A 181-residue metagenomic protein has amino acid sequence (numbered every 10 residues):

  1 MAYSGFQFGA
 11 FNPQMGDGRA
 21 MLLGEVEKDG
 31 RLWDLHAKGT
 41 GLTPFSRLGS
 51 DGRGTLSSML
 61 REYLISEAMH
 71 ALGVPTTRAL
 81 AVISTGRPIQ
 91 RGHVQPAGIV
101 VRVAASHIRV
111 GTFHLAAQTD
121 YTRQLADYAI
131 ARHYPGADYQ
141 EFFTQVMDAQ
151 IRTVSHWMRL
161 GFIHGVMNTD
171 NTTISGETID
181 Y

Functional and structural regions predicted by a protein language model:
M1-A137, R152-T153, I174-E177: Conserved ATP-binding subdomain of kinase catalytic cores across diverse folds
K28, Q145-V146: Acidic/polar, glycine-anchored loop/turn motif associated with catalytic or activation segments that engage anionic
V94-A97, R159-H164, N168-Y181: Catalytic activation segment of kinase domains across protein kinase-like and atypical kinase folds
A137-T144: Membrane-interfacial amphipathic/re-entrant helices at transmembrane-helix boundaries
V146-L160: Phosphate/ATP-binding catalytic cores across multiple sugar-kinase/actin-like superfamilies, primarily ASKHA
